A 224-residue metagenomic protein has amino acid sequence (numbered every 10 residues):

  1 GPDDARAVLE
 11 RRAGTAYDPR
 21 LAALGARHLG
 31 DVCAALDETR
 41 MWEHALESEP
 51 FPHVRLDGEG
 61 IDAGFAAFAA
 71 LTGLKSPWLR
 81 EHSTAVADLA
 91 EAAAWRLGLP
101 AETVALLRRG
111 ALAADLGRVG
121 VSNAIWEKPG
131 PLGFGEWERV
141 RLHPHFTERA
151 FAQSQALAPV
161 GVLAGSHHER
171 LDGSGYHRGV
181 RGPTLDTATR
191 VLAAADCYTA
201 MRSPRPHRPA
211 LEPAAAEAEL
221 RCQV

Functional and structural regions predicted by a protein language model:
G1-V224: Histidine- and acidic-residue-rich, metal-dependent catalytic cores
